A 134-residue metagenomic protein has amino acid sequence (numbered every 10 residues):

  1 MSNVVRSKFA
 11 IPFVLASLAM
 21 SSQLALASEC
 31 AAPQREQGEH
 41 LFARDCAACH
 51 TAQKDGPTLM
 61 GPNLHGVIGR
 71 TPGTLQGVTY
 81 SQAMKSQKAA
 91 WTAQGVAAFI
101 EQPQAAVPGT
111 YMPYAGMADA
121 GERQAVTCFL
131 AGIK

Functional and structural regions predicted by a protein language model:
M1, E29, D45-A48, T127: The N-terminal extracellular segments of secreted preproproteins, especially immediately downstream of signal
S2-F13: Bacterial N-terminal signal peptides that target proteins for export
A10, L18-A27: C-terminal segment of classical bacterial N-terminal signal peptides
A25-A43, A52, P57: Electrostatic cytochrome c docking/interface patches
A43, A47-K54, G69, E101-A105 (+1 more regions): Sec-exported extracytoplasmic/periplasmic mature domains
T58-N63: Short cysteine/histidine-rich zinc-coordinating motifs and their immediately flanking basic loops
T74-A97: Short Fe-S-cluster ligation motifs
A90-K134: C-terminal capping alpha-helices of c-type cytochrome domains
